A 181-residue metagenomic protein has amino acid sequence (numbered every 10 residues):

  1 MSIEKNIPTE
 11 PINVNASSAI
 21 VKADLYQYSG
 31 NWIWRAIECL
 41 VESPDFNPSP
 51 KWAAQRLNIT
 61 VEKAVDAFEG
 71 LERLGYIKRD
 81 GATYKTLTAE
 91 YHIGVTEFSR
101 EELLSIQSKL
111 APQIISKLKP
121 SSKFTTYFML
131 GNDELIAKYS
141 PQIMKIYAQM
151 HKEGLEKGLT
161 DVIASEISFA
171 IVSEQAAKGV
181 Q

Functional and structural regions predicted by a protein language model:
M1-V14, T96-Q181: Long, low-complexity, charge-rich intrinsically disordered regions
I7-E38: Short alpha-helical segments that sit at the start of domains
A23-G30, S49, Y76-L104: Short, cationic-aromatic polyanion-contact patches
I33-A36, S49, K63: Internal, well-ordered alpha-helical segments in soluble enzyme and binding-protein domains
C39-F46, R73: Alpha-helix capping at helix-to-loop junctions
P44-R56: Short acidic, hydrophobic short linear motifs in intrinsically disordered regions
N58-L74: Short amphipathic alpha-helical interaction segments
E72, R79, S122-F124: Short gly/pro-enriched beta-turn/loop segments at secondary-structure junctions
